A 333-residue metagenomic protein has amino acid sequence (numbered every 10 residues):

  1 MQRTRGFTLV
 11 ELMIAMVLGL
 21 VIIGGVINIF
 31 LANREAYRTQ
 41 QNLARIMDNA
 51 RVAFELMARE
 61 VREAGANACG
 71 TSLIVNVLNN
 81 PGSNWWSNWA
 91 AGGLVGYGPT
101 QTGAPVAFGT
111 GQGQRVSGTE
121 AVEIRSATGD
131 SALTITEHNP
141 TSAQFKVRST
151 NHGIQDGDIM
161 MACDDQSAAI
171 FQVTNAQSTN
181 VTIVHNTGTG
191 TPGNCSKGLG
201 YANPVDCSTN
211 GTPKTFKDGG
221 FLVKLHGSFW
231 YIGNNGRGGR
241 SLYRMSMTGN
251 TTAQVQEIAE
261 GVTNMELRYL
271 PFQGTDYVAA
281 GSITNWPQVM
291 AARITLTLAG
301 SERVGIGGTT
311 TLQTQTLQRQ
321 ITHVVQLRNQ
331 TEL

Functional and structural regions predicted by a protein language model:
M1, M13-M16, M47, M57 (+4 more regions): Detector for methionine-enriched segments
R3-A58, R62-A64, E332: Aliphatic-rich helix starts adjacent to a transmembrane/signal segment
T4, Q41-N42, N49-V52, R62 (+4 more regions): Short linear sequence signals and composition-biased patches located at protein termini or domain-edge surfaces
E11, E35, E55, E60-E63 (+9 more regions): Glutamate identity and glutamate-enriched acidic tracts
M16-G19, I27-I29, E35, W86-G96 (+3 more regions): N-terminal start-of-chain detector that recognizes signal peptides and the immediate post-cleavage beginning
V17-I46, H138-M160, G249-P271: Amphipathic repeat-derived elements
G92-N194: Autoprocessing Asn-cyclization modules and mimics
